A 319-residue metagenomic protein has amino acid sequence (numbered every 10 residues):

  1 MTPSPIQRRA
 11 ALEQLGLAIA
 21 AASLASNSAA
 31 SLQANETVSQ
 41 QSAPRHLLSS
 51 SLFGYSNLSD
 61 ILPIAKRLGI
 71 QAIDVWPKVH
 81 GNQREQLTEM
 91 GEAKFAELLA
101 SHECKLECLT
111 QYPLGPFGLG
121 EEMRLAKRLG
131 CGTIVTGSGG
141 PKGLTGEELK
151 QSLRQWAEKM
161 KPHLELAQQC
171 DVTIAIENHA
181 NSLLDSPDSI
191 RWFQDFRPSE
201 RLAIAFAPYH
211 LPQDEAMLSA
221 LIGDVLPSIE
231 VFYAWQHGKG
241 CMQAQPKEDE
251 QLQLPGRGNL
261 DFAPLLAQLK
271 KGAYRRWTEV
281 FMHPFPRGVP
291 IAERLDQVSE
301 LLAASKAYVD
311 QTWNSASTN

Functional and structural regions predicted by a protein language model:
T2-L32: N-terminal export signals
L15-S23, D60-L62, K105, Q111-I204 (+1 more regions): Active-site acidic/histidine proton-transfer and metal-coordination neighborhood in alpha/beta enzyme cores
S26-S56, P63-I64: C-terminal segment of N-terminal export signals and the immediately downstream linker at the start of the mature
V38-Q41, L62-R67, Q86-L106, G118-C131 (+5 more regions): Acidic (Asp/Glu)-rich catalytic clusters
P44-S50, I73-V75, L106-T110, I134-T136 (+4 more regions): Hydrophobic faces of well-ordered beta-strands that scaffold small-molecule active sites in alpha/beta enzyme cores
S51-F53, W76-H80, Q111-L114, G139-G140 (+4 more regions): Active-site beta-loop-alpha junctions enriched in small/polar residues
V75-K94, L144: Glycine-rich, proline-tolerant flexible connector loops at the mouths of alpha/beta enzymes
E165-N259: Acidic/histidine-rich catalytic cores of soluble enzymes
